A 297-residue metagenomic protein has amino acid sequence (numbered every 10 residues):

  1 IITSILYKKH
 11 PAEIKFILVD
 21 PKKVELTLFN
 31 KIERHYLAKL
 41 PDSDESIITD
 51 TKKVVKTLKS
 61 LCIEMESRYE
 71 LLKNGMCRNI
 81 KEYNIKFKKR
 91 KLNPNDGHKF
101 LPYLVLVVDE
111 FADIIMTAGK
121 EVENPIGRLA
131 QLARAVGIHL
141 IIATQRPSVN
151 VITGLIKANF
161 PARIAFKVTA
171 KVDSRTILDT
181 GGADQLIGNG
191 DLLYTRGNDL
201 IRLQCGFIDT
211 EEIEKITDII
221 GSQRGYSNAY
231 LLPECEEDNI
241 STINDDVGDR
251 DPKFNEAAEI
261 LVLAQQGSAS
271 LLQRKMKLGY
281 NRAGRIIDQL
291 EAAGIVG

Functional and structural regions predicted by a protein language model:
I1-C77, D96, L101-V168, V172-L186 (+5 more regions): P-loop NTPase catalytic phosphate-binding loop
S67, L71, K86-K89, S222-Y226 (+1 more regions): A structural signal for alpha-helix termini and helix-coil/disorder junctions
L72-N74, K81, A229: Short, hydrophobic secondary-structure boundary micro-motifs
C77-R90: Short glycine-rich substrate-engagement loop in P-loop NTPases that contacts/grips substrate
I80-Y83, S174, I216, A257: Generic structural signal of hydrophobic/aromatic residues within well-ordered alpha-helices of folded domains
I85-K88, T153-A158, A283: Short glycine/threonine-rich loop-to-helix capping motif typified by GTGT followed within a few residues by an Asp-Pro
T195-G297: Conserved alpha/beta core segments of nucleic-acid transaction machinery
